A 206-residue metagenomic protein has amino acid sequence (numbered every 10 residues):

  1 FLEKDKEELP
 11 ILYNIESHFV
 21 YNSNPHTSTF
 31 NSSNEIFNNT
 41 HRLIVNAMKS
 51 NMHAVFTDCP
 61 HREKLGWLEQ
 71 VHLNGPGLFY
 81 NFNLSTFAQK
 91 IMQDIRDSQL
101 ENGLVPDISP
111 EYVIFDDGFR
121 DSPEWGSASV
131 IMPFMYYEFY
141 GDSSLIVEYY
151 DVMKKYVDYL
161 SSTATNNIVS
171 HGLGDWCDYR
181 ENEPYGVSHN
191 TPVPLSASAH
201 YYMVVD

Functional and structural regions predicted by a protein language model:
F1: Ligand-binding face of N-terminal immunoglobulin V-set domains in extracellular IgSF glycoproteins
K6-L43, K49, F56-I108, E138-A197: Active-site acid/base region of carbohydrate-active enzymes
A47-S50, M132: Short alpha-helical scaffold segments that flank and stabilize functional sites
V71, G126, P133, S198 (+1 more regions): TPR repeat positional signature
P76-Y80, I131-E138, M203-D206: Short glycine/serine- and small hydrophobic-enriched flexible loop segments
E111-Y112: Mature catalytic domains of secreted/periplasmic carbohydrate-active enzymes
F115-G118: Conserved, well-structured interaction surfaces
P123: N-terminal/domain-start segments enriched in small and hydrophobic, helix-friendly residues, covering either
